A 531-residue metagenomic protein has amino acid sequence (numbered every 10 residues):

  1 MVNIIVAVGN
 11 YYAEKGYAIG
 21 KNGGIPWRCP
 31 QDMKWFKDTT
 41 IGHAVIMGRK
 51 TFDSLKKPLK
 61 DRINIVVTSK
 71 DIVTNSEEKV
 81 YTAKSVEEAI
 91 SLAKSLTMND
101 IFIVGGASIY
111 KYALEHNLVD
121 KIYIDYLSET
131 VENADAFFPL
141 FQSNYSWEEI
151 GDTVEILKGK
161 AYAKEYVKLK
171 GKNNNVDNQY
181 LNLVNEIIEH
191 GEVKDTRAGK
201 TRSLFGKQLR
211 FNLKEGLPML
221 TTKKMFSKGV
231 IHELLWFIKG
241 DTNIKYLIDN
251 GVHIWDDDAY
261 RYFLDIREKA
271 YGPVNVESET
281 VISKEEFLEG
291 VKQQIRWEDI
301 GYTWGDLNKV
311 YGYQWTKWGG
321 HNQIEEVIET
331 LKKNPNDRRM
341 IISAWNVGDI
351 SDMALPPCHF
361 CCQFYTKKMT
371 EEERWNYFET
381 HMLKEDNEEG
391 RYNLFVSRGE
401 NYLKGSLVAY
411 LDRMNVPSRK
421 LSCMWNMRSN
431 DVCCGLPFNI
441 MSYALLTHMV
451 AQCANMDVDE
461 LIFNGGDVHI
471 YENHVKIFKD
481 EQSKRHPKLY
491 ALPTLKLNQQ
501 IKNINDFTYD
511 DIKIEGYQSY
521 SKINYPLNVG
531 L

Functional and structural regions predicted by a protein language model:
M1-K172: Enzymes that bind and transform nitrogen-containing heteroaromatic metabolites
K172-L531: Terminal, non-catalytic protein-protein interaction segments that mediate quaternary/complex assembly
